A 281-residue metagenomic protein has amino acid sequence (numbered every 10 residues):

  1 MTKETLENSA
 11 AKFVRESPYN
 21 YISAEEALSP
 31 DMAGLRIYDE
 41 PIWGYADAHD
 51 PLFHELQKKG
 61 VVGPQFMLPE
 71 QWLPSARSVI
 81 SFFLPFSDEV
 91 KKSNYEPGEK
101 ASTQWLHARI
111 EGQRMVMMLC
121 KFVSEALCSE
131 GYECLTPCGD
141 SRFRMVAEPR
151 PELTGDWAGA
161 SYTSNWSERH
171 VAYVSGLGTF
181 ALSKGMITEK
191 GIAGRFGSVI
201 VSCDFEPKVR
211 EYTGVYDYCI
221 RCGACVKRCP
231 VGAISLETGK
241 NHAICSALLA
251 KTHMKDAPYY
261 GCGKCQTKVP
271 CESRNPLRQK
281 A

Functional and structural regions predicted by a protein language model:
M1-R109: Non-catalytic, usually N-terminal nucleic-acid engagement modules in DNA/RNA processing proteins
G98-A281: Catalytic cores of enzyme domains
